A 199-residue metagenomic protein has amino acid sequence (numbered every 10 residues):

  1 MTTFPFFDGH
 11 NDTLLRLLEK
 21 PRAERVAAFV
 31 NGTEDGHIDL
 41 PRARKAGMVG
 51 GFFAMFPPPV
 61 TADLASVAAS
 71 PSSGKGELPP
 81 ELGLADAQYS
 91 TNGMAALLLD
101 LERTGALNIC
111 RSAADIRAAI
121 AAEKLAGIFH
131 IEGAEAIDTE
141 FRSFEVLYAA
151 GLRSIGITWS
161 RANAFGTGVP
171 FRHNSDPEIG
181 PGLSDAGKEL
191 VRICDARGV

Functional and structural regions predicted by a protein language model:
M1-E178, E189: N-terminal hydrophobic targeting/anchoring segments and the immediately downstream early-domain regions of hydrolases
E178-G198: Alpha-helix-loop-beta-strand connector modules within alpha/beta enzyme cores
